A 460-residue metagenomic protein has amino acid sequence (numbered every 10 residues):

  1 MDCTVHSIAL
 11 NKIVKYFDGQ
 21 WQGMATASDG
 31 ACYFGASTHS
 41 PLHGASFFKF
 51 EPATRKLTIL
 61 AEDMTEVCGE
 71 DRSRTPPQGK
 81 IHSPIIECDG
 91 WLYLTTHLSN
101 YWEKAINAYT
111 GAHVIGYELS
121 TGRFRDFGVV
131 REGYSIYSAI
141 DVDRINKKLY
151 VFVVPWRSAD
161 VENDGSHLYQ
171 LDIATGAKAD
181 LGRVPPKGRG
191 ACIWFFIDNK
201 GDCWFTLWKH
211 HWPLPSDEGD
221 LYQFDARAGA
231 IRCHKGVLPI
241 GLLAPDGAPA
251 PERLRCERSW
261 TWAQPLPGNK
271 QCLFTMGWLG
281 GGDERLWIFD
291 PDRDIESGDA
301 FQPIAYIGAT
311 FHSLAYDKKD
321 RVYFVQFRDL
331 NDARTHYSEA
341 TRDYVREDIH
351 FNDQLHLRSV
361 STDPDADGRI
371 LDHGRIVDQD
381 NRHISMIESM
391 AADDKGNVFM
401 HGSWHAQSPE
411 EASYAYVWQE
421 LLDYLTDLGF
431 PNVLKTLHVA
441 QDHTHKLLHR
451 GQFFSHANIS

Functional and structural regions predicted by a protein language model:
A9-A45: Beta-strand-rich domains and repeat architectures in extracellular enzymes and scaffolds, especially beta-propellers
D18-G23, V67-P84, G133-D141, K187-I197 (+4 more regions): Repeated scaffold domains used in trafficking and secretory/extracellular systems, primarily beta-propellers
Q20, A45, T54-S99, G128-S138: Blade-loop segments of beta-propeller domains
T26-D29, E87-D89, V142-N146, I197-K200 (+3 more regions): Residue-level detector of Asp-centered blade-edge/turn motifs that repeat once per structural unit in beta-propeller
C32-G35, L92-Y93, K148-V151, C203-T206 (+3 more regions): Conserved beta-propeller blade signature
S37-A45, L94-G111, F152-G165, L207-G219 (+4 more regions): Short, conserved, GDST-rich strand-edge loop motifs in beta-rich repeat architectures
W262, F274-G277, A305-T362: Loop/turn-rich, solvent-exposed surfaces of beta-rich toroidal or solenoidal domains
I384-S460: Blade-level signature of beta-propeller repeat domains, shared across WD40, Kelch, NHL, RCC1 and BNR/Asp-box propellers
